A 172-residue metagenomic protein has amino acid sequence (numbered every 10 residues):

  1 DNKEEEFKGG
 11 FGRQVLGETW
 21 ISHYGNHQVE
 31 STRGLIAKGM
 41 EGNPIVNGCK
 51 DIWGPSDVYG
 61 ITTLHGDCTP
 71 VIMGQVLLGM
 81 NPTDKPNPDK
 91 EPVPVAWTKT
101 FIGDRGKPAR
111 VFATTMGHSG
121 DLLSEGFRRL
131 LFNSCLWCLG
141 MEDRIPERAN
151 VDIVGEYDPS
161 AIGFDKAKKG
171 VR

Functional and structural regions predicted by a protein language model:
D1-D84, E147-R172: An acidic, glycine-rich "communication" segment
L78-R172: Extracellular ligand-binding/catalytic regions of CAZymes and related secreted enzymes and adhesion modules
